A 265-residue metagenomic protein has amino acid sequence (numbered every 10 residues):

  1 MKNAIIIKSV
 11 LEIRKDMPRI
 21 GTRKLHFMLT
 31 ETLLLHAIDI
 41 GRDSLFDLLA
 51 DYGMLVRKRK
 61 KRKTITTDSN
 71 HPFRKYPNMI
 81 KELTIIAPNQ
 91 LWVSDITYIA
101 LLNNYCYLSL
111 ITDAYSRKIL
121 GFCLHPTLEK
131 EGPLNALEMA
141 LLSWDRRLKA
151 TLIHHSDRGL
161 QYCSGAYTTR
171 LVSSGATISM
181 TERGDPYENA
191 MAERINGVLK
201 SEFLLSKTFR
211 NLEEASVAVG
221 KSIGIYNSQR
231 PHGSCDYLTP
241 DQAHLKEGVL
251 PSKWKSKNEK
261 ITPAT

Functional and structural regions predicted by a protein language model:
M1, T66-T67, S156-R158, S164-G165 (+3 more regions): RNase H-like two-metal-ion nuclease catalytic core shared by retroviral integrases and related mobile-element nucleases
M1-P88, D185, D241-G248: Basic, flexible linker segments flanking DNA-binding modules in nucleic acid-interacting mobile-element proteins
V10, L25, L45, I80 (+11 more regions): Mobile genetic element proteins and their domesticated derivatives, centered on retroelements and DNA transposons
M17-R19, L34, T84-I86, L101-L102 (+3 more regions): Conserved, non-catalytic sequence blocks in retroelement Pol enzymes and Pol-derived host proteins
E82-L120, P126-L128: An active-site-proximal beta-strand-loop segment
N104, F122-R147: Active-site beta-loop-alpha junctions of metal-dependent nucleic acid enzymes, especially the RNase H-like/DDE
G165, V172-A176, V198-T265: C-terminal domain-tail junction helix/linker
